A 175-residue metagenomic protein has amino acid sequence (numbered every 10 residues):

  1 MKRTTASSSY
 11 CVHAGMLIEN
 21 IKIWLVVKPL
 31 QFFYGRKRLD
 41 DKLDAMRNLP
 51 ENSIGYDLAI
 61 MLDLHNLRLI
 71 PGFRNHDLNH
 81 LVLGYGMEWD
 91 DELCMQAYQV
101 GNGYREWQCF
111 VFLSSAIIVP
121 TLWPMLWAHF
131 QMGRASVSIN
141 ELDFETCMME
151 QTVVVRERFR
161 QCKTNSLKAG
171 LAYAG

Functional and structural regions predicted by a protein language model:
M1-D44, G175: The feature captures two recurrent sequence modes
Q31-R156: Core of folded catalytic or high-affinity ligand/protein-binding domains in predominantly eukaryotic proteins
F144-G175: Elongated scaffolding segments in large macromolecular assemblies, built predominantly from amphipathic alpha-helices
